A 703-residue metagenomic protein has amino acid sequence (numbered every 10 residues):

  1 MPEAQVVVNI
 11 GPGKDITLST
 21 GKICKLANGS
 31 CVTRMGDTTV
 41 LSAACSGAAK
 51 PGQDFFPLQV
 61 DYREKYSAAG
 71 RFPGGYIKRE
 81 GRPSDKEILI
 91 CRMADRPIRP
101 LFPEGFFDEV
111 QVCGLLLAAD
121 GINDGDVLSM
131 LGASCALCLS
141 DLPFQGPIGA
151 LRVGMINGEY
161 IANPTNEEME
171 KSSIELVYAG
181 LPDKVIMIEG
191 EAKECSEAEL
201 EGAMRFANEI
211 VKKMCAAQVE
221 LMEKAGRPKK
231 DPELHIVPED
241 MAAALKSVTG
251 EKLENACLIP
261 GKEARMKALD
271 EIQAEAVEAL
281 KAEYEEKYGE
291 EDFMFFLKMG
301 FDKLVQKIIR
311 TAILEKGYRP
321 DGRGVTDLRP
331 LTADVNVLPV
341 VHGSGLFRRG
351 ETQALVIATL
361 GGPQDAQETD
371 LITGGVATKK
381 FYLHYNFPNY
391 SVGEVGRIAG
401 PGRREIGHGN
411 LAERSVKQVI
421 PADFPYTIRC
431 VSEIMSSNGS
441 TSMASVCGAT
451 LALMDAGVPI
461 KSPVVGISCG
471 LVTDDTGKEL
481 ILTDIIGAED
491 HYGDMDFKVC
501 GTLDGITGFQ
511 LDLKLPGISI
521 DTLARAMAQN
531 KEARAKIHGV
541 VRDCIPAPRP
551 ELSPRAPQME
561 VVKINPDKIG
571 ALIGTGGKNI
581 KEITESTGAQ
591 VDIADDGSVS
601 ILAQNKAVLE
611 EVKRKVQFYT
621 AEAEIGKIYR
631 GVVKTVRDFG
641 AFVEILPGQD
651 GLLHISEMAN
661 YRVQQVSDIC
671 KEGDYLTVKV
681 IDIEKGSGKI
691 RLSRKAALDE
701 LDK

Functional and structural regions predicted by a protein language model:
M1-S46, E233-V376, P557-A571, N579 (+1 more regions): Extended amphipathic alpha-helical scaffolds
M1-V7, G11-K14, N28, T39 (+11 more regions): Alpha/propeptide regions of enzymes that mature by internal proteolysis
A27-Q111, L116-N123, P182, E189 (+6 more regions): Glycine-rich, flexible beta-strand/loop modules in the N-terminal catalytic cores of phosphate-handling
G29-C31, N123-D141, V335-A358, N438-V458 (+1 more regions): Conserved phosphate/anionic-ligand binding catalytic regions in large, soluble enzymes, centered on
R96-E104, L139, G362-D365, P388-G393 (+10 more regions): Conserved helix-loop functional segments at active or binding sites
E104-V110, Q145-P147, M214-P232, E263-A264 (+7 more regions): Flexible, glycine/charged-enriched surface loops at secondary-structure junctions
D141-P260, L453-P550: Mobile "lid/hinge" segments at catalytic clefts and subdomain interfaces of large enzymes
R555-M559, P566-K703: Single-stranded RNA-binding regions, centering on S1/OB-family and related RNA-binding modules
